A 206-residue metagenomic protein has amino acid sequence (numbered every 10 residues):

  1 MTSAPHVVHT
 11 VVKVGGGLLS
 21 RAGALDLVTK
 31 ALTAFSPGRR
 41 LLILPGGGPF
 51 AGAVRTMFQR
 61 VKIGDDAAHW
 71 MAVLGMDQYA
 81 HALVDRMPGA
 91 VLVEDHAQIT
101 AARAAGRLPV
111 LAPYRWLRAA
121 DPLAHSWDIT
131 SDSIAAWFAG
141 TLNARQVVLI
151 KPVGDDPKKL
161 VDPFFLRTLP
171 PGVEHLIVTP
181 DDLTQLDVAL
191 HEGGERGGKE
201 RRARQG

Functional and structural regions predicted by a protein language model:
M1-G193, K199-G206: Nucleotide/pyrophosphate-binding catalytic subdomain
